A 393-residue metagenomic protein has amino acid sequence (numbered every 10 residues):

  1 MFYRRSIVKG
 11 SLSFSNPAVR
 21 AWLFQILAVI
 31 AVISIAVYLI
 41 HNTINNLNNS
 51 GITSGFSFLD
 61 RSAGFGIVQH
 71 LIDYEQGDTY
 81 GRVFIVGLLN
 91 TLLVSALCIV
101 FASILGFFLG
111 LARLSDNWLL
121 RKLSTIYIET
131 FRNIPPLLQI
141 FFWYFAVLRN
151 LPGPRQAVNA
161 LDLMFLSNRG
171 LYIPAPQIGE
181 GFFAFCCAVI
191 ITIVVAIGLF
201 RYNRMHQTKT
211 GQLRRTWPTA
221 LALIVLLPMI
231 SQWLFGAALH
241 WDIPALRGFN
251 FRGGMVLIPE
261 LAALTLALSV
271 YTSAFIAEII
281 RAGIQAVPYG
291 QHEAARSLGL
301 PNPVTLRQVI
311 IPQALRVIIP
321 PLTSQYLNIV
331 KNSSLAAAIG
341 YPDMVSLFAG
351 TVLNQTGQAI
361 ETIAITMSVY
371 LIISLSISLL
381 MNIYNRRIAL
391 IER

Functional and structural regions predicted by a protein language model:
F2-R393: Transmembrane alpha-helices and adjacent helix-loop boundaries
